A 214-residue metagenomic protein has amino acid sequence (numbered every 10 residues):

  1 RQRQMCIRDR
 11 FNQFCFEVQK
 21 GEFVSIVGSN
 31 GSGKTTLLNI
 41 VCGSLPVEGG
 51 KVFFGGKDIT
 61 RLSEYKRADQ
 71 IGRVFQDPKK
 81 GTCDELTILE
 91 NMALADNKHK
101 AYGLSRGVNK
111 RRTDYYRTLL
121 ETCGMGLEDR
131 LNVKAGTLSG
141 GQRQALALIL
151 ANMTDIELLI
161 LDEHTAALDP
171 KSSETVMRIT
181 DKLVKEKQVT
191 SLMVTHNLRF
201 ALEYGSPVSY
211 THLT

Functional and structural regions predicted by a protein language model:
Q2-D9, T211-T214: Conserved small/polar residues in nucleotide/adenosyl-binding loops
V27-S29: The feature captures the beta-strand-to-loop junction immediately N-terminal to the Walker
C42: Helix-to-loop junction immediately C-terminal to a conserved catalytic motif
G50-K57: Conserved ABC transporter NBD signature motif
I59-G72, K80, S105, N109: ABC ATPase NBD coupling module
A151-N152: ABC ATPase C-loop
E163-H164: Walker B catalytic motif
T195-H196: H-loop/switch region of ABC-family ATPase nucleotide-binding domains
